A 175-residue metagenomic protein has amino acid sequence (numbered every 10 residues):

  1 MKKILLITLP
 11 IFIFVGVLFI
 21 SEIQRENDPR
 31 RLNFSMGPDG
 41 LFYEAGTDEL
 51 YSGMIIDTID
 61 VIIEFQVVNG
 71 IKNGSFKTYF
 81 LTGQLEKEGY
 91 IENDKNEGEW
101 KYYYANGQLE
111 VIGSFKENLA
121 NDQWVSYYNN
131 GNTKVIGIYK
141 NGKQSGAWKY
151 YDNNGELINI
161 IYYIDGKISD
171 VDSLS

Functional and structural regions predicted by a protein language model:
L5-S175: Glycine/tyrosine- and acidic-biased, solvent-exposed loop/turn segments at the edges of beta-strands
